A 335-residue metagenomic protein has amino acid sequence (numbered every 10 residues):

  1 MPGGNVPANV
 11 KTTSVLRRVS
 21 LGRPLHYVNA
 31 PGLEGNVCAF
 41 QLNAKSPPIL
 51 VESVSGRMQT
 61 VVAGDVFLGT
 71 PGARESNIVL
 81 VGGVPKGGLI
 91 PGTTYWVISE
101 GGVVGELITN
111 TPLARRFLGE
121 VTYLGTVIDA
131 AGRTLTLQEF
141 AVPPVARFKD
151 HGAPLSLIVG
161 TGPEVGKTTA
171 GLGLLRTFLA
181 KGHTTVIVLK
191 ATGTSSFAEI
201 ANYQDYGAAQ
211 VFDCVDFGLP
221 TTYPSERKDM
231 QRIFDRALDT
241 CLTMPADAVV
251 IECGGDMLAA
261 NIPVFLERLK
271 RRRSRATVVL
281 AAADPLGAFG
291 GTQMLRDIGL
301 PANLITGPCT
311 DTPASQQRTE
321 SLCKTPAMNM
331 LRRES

Functional and structural regions predicted by a protein language model:
M1-G125, A314-S335: Long, basic/Gly/Ser/Thr-rich N-terminal segments that mediate initial subcellular attachment or targeting
A44-P47, G160-G166, A283-D284: Short, glycine-rich nucleotide/cofactor-binding loops
Q59-V62, S99, A146-G152, P163 (+6 more regions): Solvent-exposed alpha-helices and their adjacent loops that cap or buttress functional pockets in soluble metabolic
S76, R176-T222, M294-D297, Q317-L322: N-terminal phosphate/diphosphate-binding loop that engages ATP/GTP or pyrophosphate donors across diverse enzyme folds
I78-V79, V97-G101, I108-F140, N202 (+3 more regions): Conserved catalytic-core segment of NTP-binding enzymes
F140-T192: Walker A (P-loop) phosphate-binding motif
T161, A191-G193, A283, G307-P308: Cofactor-binding loop segments of dinucleotide-utilizing enzymes, especially the Rossmann-like FAD- and NAD(P)+-binding
P163, L219, G255: Short, glycine/acidic-enriched loop or turn micro-motifs at the edges of active sites
